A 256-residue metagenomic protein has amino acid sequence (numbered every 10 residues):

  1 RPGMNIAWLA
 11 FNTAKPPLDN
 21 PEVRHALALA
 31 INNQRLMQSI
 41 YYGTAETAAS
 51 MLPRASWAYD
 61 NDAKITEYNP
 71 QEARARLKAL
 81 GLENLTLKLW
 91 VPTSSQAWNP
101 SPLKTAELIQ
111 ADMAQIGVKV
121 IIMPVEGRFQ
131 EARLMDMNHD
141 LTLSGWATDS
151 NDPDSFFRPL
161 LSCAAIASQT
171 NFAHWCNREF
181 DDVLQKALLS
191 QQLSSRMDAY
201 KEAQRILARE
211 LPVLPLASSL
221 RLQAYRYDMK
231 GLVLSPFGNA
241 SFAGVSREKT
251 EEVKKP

Functional and structural regions predicted by a protein language model:
R1-G3, A10-N20, W57-Q71, R133-M137 (+2 more regions): Short, solvent-exposed loop/beta-turn-alpha elements that line the ligand-binding surface or hinge of extracytoplasmic
M4-I6, T47, N84, L211: Extracytoplasmic
L9-A10, P17, R35-I40, R128-C163 (+1 more regions): Pocket-flanking alpha-helical
L18-A111, Q115, C176, E202 (+1 more regions): Append "and occasionally in soluble cytosolic enzymes with long acidic Gly/Pro-rich linkers
G43-E46, W146-T148, A217-Q223: Short, solvent-exposed turn/loop segments enriched in Gly/Ser/Thr/Pro and often Arg
K78-S150, F172, L193, R221: Ligand/substrate-recognition segments at binding pockets and active sites
L184, L188, L193-A208: Short amphipathic alpha-helical coiled-coil/interface segments
